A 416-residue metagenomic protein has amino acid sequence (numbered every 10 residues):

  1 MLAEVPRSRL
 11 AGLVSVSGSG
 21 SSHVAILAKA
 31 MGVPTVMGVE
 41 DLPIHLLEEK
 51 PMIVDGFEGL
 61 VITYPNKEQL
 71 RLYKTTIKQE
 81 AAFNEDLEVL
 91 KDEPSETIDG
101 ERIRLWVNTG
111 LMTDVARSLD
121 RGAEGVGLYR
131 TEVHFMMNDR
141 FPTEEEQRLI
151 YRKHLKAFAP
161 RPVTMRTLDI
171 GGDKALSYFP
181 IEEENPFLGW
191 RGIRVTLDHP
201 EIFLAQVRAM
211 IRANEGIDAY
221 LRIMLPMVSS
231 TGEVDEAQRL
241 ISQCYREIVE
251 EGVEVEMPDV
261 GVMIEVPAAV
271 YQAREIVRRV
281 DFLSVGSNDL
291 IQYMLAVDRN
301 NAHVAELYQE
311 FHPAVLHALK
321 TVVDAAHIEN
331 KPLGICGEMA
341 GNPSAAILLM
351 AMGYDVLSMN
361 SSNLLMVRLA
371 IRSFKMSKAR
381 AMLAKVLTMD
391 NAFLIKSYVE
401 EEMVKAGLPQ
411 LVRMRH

Functional and structural regions predicted by a protein language model:
M1-A123: Acidic, glycine-rich flexible loop/linker segments
F83-H416: Conserved alpha/beta-domain cores
